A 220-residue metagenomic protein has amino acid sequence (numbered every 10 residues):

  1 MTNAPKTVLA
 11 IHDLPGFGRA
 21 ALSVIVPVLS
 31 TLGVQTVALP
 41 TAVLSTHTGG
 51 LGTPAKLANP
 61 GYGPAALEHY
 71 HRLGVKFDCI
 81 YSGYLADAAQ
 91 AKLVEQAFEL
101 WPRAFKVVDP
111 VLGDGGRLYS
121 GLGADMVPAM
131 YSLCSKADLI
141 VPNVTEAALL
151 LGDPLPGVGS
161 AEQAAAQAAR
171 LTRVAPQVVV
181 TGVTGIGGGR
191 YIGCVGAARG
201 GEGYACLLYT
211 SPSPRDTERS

Functional and structural regions predicted by a protein language model:
T2-V108, L112-S120: Conserved N-terminal subdomain of the carbohydrate kinase-like
L14, A86, E146, T184 (+1 more regions): Flexible, active-site-proximal loop/turn residues at the rims of small-molecule/cofactor binding pockets and catalytic
L73, L100-W101, K136, L171-V174 (+1 more regions): Alpha-helix C-cap/termination motif
G121-G203: Conserved phosphate/ATP/ADP-binding segment of small-molecule kinases
A205-L207: A short, charged helix-loop
Y209-D216: Conserved small/polar residues in nucleotide/adenosyl-binding loops
